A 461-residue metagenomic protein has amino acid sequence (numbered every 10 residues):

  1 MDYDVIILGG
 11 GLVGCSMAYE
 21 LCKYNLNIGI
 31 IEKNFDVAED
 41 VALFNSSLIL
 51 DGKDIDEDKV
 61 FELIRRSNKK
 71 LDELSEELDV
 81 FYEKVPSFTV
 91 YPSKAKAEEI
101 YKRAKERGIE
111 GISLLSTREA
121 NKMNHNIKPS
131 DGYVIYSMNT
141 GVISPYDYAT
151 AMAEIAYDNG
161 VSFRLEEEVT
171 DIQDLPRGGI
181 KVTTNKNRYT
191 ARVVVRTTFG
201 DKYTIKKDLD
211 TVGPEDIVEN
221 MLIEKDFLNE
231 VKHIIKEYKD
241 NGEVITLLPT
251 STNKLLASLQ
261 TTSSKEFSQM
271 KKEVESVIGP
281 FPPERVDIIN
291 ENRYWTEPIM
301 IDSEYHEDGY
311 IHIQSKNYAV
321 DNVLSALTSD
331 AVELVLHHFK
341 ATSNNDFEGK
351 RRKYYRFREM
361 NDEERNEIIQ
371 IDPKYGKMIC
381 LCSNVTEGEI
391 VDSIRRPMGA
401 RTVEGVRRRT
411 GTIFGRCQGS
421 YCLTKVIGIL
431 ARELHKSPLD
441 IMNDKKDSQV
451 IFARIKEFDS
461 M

Functional and structural regions predicted by a protein language model:
Y3-I30: N-terminal Rossmann-like FAD-binding beta1-loop-alpha1 element of flavoenzymes
K23-F44: Glycine-rich FAD pyrophosphate-binding loop
S46-M123: Dinucleotide-binding Rossmann-like beta1-alpha1 core, especially the glycine-rich loop that anchors the ADP
D79-T89, N121-A151, D158, L255-T261 (+1 more regions): Helix-loop-beta segment of a Rossmann-like dinucleotide-binding subdomain
M138-E243, T261-Q269: Predominantly flavin-linked oxidoreductase catalytic cores and closely associated redox partners
S268-M378, S393: C-terminal catalytic lobe of FAD-dependent flavoproteins
E367-G376, M398-G415: Immediate flanking context of iron-sulfur cluster ligation sites
G376-I390, R408-G428: Local cysteine-cluster metal-coordination motifs and their immediate loop/turn environment, predominantly Fe-S cluster
